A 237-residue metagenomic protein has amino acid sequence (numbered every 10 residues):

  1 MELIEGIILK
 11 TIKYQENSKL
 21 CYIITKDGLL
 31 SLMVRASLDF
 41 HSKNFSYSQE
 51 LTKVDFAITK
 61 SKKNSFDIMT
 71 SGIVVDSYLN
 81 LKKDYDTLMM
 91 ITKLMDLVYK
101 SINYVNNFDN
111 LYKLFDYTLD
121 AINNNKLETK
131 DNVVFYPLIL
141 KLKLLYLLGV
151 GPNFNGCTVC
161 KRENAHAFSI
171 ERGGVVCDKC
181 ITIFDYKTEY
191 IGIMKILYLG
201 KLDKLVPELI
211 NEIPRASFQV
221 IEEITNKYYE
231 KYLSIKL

Functional and structural regions predicted by a protein language model:
M1-K19, I24-L237: Non-catalytic alpha-helical scaffolds and adjoining flexible linkers that form interface surfaces for assembly
